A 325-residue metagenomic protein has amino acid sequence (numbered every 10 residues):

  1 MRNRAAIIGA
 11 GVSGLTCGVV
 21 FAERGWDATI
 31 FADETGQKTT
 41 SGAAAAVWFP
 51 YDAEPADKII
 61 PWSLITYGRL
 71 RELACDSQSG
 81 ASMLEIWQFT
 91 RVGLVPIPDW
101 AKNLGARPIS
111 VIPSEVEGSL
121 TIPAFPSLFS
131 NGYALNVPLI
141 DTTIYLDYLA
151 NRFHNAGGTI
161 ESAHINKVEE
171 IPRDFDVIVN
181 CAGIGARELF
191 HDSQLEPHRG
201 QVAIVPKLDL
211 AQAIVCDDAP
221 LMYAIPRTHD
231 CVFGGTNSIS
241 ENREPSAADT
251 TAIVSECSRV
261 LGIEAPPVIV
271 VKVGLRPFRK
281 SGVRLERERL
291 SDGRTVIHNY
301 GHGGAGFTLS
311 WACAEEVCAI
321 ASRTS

Functional and structural regions predicted by a protein language model:
R4-T29: N-terminal Rossmann-like FAD-binding beta1-loop-alpha1 element of flavoenzymes
E23-G42: Glycine-rich FAD pyrophosphate-binding loop
E34-Q37, A163, E169, D176-D217 (+2 more regions): Central helical "cap/lid" subdomain
A45-F129: Dinucleotide-binding Rossmann-like beta1-alpha1 core, especially the glycine-rich loop that anchors the ADP
P55-I65, G132-Y148, E244-A248, T308-L309: Short beta-strand to alpha-helix junction loop
E72, D209-A211, T228-D230, S238-R279 (+1 more regions): Flavin-binding catalytic cores
Y133-N166, P172-F175: Helical element adjacent to the flavin cofactor pocket in flavoenzyme catalytic cores
Y148, I269-S325: C-terminal catalytic lobe of FAD-dependent flavoproteins
